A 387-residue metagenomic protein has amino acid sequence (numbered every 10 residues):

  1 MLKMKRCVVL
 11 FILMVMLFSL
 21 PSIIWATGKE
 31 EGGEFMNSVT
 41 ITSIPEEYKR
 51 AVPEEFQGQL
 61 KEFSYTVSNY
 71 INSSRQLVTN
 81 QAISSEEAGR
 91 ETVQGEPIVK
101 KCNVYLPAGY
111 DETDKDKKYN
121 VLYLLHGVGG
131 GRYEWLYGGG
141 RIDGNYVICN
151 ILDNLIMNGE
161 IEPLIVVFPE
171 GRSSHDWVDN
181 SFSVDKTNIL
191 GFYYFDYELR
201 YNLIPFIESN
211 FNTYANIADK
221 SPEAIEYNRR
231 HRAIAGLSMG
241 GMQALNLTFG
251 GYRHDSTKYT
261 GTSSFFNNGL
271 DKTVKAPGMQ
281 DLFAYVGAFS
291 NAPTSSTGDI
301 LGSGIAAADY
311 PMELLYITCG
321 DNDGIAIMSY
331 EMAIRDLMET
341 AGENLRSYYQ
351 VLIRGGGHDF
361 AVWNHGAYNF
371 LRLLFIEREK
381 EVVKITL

Functional and structural regions predicted by a protein language model:
M1-F11: Bacterial N-terminal signal peptides that target proteins for export
F11-S19: Bacterial N-terminal signal peptides
F18-K29: Sec-dependent signal peptide cleavage junction
T27-L387: Non-catalytic cap/lid and distal C-terminal segments of serine-dependent acyl enzymes
